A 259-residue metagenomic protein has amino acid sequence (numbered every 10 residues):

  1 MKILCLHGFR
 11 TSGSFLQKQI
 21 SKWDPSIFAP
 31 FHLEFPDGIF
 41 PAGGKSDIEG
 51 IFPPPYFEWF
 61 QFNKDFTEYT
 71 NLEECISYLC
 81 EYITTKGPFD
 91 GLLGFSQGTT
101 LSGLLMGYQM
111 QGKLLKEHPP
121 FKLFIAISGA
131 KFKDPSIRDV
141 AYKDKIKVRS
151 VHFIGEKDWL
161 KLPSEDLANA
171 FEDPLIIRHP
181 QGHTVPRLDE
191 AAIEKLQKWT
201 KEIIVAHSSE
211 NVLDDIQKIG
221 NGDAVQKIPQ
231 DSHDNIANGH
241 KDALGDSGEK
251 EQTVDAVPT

Functional and structural regions predicted by a protein language model:
M1-P88: Serine-hydrolase catalytic machinery in alpha/beta-hydrolase-like enzymes
L4-F9, S128, I154-G155: The conserved beta1-alpha1 loop
L93-G103: Gly/Ala-rich beta-loop-alpha elbow adjacent to hydrolase catalytic centers
L115-A130: A conserved short beta-strand
F132-K133, I154-L162, H183-T184: Acidic catalytic loop of the alpha/beta-hydrolase fold
I146, V151-I154: Short beta-strand/loop motif that positions the catalytic acidic residue of the alpha/beta-hydrolase fold
E156-P174: Conserved loop-alpha-helix segment in the C-terminal half of the alpha/beta-hydrolase fold that carries the catalytic
G182-E194: Catalytic histidine-centered segment of alpha/beta-hydrolase-like enzymes
